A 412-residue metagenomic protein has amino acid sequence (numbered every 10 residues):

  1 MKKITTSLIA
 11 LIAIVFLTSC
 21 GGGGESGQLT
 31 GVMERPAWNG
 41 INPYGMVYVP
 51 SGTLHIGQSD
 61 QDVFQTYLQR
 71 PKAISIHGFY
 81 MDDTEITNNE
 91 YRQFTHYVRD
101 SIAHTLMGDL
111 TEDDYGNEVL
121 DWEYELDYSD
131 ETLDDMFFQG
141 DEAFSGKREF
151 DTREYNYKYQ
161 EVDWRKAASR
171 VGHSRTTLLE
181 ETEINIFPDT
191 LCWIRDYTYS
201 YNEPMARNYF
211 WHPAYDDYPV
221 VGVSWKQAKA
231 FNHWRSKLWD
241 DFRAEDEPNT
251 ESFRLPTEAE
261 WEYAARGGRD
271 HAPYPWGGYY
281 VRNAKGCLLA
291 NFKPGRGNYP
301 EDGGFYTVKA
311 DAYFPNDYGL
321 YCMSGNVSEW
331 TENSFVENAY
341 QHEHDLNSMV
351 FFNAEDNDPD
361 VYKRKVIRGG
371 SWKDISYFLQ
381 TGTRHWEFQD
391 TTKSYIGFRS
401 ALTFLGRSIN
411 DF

Functional and structural regions predicted by a protein language model:
M1-L8: Bacterial N-terminal signal peptides that target proteins for export
I4, A354-P359, H385-T392: Short proline/glycine-enriched turn/loop segments at secondary-structure junctions
T18-S19: C-terminal motif of bacterial Sec signal peptides marking the signal peptidase cleavage site
G24-N39: N-terminal pre-domain segments of enzymes
G24-Q28, Y48-V49, H55, D60 (+2 more regions): Functional-site microenvironments in short loops/helix caps that host divalent-cation chemistry
N39-F210, D216-A228, G325: A short glycine-rich, aromatic-capped structural motif
R70-A73, D317-G319, Q389: Short, surface-exposed beta-strand/loop micro-motifs that present aromatic residues
S394-N410: Short, structured beta-strand segments at or near domain termini in extracellular proteins/domains
